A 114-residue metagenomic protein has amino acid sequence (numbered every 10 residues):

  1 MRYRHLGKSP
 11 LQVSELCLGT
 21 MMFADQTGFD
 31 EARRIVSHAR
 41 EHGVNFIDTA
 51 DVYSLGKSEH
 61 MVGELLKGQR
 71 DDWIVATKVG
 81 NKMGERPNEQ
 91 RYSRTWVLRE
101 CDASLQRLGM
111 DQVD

Functional and structural regions predicted by a protein language model:
M1-I74: N-terminal binding-site loop/beta-alpha segment at the start of enzyme catalytic domains that lines or forms
T27, G84-D114: Glycine/proline-rich, positively charged, aromatic-decorated active-site loop/lid region on the catalytic face
F46-A50, T77-V79, Q106-G109: Short C-terminal domain-edge/linker segments immediately following a structured domain
M61-L65, K78, W96-A103: Generic beta-strand or strand-like secondary-structure segments
G68-R94: Structural motif corresponding to the early beta-alpha repeats
